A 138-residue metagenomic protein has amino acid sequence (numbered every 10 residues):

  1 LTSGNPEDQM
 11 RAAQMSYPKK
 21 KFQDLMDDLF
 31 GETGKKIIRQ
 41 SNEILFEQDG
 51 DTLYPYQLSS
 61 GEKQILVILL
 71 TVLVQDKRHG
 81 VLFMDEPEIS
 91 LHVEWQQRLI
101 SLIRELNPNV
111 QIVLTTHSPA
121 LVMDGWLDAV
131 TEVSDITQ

Functional and structural regions predicted by a protein language model:
L1-K20, D27: Coupling/switch segment of ABC-type P-loop NTPase heads
D24-L25, F30-Q138: Switch/communication elements of ASCE P-loop NTPase nucleotide-binding domains
